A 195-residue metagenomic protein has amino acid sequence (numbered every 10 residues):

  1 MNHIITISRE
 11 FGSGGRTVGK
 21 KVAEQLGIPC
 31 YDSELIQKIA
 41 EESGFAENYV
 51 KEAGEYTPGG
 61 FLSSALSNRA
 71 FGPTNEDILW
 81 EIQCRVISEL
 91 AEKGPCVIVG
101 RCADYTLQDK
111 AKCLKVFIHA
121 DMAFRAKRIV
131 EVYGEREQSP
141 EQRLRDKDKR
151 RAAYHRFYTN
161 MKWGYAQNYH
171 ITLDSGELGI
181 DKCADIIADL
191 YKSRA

Functional and structural regions predicted by a protein language model:
M1-R9, G94: Pre-Walker A (Motif I) flank of P-loop NTPase domains
T6-K20: Glycine-rich phosphate-binding P-loop
P29-A40: Short beta-strand-centered segment that lines the nucleotide-binding/catalytic pocket of NTP-utilizing
A40-P95: ATP-dependent small-molecule kinase phosphotransfer cores that center on conserved nucleotide phosphate-binding segments
P58-A65, D77, R136-D181: Small-molecule kinase domains that catalyze NTP-dependent phosphoryl transfer to phosphate-bearing small molecules
C84, I180-A188: Short, amphipathic alpha-helical "lid/cap" segments that border enzyme active or binding sites
A103-D109: RNA pseudouridine synthases
D109-E131, E137-K147: Conserved phosphate-donor/acceptor-positioning beta-strand/loop module used by diverse small-molecule
